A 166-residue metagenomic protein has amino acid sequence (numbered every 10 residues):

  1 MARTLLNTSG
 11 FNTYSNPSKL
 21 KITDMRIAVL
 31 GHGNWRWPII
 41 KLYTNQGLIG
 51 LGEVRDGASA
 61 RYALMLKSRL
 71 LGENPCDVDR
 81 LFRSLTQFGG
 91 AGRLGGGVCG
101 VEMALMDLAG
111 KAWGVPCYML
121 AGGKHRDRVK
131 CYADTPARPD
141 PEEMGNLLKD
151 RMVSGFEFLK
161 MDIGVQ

Functional and structural regions predicted by a protein language model:
M1-T4: N-terminal secretory signal peptides and thylakoid transit peptides that target proteins across membranes
L6-L51, R55: Structured beta-strand/loop patches that form or line metal/cofactor-binding pockets in enzymes
S15, H32-G33, G123-H125, M152-V153: Solvent-exposed alpha-helices and their adjacent loops that cap or buttress functional pockets in soluble metabolic
A28, R69-E73, A112, R151-S154 (+1 more regions): Change "in soluble alpha/beta enzymes" to "in soluble alpha/beta proteins
N45-V115: Metal- or metallocofactor-binding catalytic centers and their adjacent structured scaffolds across diverse enzyme
Q46, W113-A137, V165: N-terminal small/glycine-rich loop or linker at the start of catalytic domains across soluble metabolic enzymes
R128-Q166: Metal-dependent enolase-superfamily TIM-barrel catalytic cores that perform enediolate-based chemistry
